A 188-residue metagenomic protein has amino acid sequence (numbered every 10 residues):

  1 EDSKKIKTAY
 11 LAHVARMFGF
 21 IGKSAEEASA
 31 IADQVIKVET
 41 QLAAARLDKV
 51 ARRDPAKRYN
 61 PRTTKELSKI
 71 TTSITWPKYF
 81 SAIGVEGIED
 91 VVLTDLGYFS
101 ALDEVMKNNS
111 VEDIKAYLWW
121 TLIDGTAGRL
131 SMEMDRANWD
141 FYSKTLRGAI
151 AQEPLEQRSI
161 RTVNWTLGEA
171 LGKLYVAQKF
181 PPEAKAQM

Functional and structural regions predicted by a protein language model:
E1-M188: Noncatalytic, helix-rich "gating/capping" subdomain that lines the substrate-entry/channel surface of large enzyme
